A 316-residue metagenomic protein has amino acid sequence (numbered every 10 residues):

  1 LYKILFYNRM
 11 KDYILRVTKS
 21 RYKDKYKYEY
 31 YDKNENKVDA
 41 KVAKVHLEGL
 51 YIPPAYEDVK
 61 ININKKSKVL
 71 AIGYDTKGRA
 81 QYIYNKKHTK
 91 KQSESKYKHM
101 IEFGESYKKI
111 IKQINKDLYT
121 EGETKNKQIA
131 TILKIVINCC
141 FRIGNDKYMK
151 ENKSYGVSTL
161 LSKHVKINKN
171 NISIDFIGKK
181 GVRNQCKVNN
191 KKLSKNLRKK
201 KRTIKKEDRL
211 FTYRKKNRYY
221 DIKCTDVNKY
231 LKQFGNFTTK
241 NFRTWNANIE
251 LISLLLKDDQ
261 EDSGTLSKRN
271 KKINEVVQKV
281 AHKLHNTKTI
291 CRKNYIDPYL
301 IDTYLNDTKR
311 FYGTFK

Functional and structural regions predicted by a protein language model:
L1-R9: Short, Lys/Arg-enriched N-terminal segments with co-localized hydrophobic residues within the first ~10-30 amino acids
I4, V59-N64, I72-D75, H164-K166 (+2 more regions): A general structural signal for short secondary-structure junctions and capping/turn motifs
N8-E94, S106: Short helix-coil boundary/hinge micro-motifs
M10-Y13, H99, N241: Non-catalytic terminal/accessory segments
N36-A40, K90-M100, G104, G122-I129 (+1 more regions): Generic detection of long, well-ordered alpha-helical segments
Y84-F103, G181, K191-L197: Extended active-site and interfacial segments that coordinate phosphate-rich ligands in large catalytic machineries
K98-K116: A gly/proline- and charged-residue-enriched helix-loop-helix capping module
I110-K316: Extended accessory and catalytic-adjacent subdomains in large enzymes
